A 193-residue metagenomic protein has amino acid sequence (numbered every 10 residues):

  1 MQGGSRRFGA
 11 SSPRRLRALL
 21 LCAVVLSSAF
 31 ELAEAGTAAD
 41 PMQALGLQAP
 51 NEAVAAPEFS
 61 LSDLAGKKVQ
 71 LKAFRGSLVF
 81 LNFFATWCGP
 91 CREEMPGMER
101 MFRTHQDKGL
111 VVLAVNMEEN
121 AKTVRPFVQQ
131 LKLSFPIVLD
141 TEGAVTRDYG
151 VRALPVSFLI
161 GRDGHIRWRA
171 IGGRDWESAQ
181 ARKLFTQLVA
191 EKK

Functional and structural regions predicted by a protein language model:
G4-L20: Bacterial N-terminal signal peptides that target proteins for export
R17-A29: Bacterial N-terminal signal peptides
L32-E58: N-proximal helix/coil linker or "cap" segments that precede and/or mark the start of modular domains
E52-A53, E58-V79: A short beta-strand-turn-helix
S77-V79, F83-W87, A153: Short pre-active-site segment immediately N-terminal to redox-active cysteine/selenocysteine motifs in thiol-based
F83-R100: Conserved redox-active cysteine motifs that mediate thiol-disulfide chemistry, especially di-cysteine Cys-X(1-2)-Cys
L110-A121, F135-E142: Thiol-based oxidoreductase modules, predominantly thioredoxin-like and allied folds used for disulfide exchange
P126-S134, D140-Q187: Thiol/disulfide oxidoreductase modules built on the thioredoxin-like
